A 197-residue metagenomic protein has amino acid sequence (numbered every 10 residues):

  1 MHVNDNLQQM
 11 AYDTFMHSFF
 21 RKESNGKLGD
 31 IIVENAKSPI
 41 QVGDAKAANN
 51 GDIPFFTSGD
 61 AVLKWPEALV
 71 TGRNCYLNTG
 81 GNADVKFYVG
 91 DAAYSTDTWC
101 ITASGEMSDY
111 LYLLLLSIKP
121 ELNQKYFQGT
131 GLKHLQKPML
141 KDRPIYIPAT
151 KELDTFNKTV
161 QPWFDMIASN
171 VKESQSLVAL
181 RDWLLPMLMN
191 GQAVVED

Functional and structural regions predicted by a protein language model:
M1-G59, T150-E196: Non-catalytic DNA-recognition/assembly elements of restriction-modification systems
G26-P148: DNA target-recognition domains and sequence-specific DNA-contacting regions of bacterial/archaeal
